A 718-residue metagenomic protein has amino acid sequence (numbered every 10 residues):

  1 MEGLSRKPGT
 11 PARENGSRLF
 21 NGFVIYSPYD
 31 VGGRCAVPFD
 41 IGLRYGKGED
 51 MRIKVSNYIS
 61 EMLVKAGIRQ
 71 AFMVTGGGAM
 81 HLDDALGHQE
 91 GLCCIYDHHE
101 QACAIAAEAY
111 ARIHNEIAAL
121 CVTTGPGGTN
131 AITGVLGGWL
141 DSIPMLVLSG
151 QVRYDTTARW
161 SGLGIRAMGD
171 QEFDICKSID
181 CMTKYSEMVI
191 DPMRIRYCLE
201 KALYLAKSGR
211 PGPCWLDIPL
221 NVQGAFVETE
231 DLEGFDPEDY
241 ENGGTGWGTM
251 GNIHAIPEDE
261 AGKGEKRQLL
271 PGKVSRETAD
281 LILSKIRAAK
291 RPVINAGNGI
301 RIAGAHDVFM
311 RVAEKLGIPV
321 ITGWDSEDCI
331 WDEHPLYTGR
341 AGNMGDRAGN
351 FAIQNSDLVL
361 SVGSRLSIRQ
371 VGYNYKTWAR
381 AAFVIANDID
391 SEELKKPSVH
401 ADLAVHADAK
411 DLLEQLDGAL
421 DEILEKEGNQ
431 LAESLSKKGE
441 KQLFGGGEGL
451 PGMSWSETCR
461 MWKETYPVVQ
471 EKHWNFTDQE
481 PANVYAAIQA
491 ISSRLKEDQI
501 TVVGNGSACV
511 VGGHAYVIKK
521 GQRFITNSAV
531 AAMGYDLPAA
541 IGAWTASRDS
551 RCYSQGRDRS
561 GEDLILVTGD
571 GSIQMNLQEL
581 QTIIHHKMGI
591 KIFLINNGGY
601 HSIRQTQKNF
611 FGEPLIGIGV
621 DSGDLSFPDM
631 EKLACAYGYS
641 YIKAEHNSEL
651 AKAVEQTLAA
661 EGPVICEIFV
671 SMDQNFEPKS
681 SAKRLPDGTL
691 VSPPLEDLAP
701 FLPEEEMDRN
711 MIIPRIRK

Functional and structural regions predicted by a protein language model:
F20-Y29, F39, Y45, F444: Aromatic (phenylalanine/tyrosine) cluster motif
I41, G46-E427, E433-K437, R494 (+4 more regions): N-terminal alpha/beta PP-like core and its mobile active-site loop of ThDP/TPP-dependent enzymes
M51, M193, N242-E265, L270 (+7 more regions): Phosphate/pyrophosphate-binding active-site segments
S56-S60, V64-G67, V74-G77, L82-Q89 (+2 more regions): Active-site diphosphate/adenylate-binding microenvironment
A79, E100-I105, G128, A508-V510 (+2 more regions): Short acidic loop-to-helix transition motifs that present clustered carboxylates
L148, T156-D170, N343, P397 (+4 more regions): Thiamine diphosphate
N298-G299, S364-R365, G506, G569-G571 (+1 more regions): Active-site metal-binding loops of divalent metal-dependent hydrolases
